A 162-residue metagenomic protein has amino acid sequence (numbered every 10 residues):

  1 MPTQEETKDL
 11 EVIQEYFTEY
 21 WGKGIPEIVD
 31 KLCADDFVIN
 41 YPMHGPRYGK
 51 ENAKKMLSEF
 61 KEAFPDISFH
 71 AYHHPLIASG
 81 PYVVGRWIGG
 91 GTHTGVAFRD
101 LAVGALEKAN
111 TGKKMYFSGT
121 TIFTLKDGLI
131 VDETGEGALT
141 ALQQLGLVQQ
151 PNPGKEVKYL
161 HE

Functional and structural regions predicted by a protein language model:
M1-E162: C-terminal and inter-domain tail/linker signature
